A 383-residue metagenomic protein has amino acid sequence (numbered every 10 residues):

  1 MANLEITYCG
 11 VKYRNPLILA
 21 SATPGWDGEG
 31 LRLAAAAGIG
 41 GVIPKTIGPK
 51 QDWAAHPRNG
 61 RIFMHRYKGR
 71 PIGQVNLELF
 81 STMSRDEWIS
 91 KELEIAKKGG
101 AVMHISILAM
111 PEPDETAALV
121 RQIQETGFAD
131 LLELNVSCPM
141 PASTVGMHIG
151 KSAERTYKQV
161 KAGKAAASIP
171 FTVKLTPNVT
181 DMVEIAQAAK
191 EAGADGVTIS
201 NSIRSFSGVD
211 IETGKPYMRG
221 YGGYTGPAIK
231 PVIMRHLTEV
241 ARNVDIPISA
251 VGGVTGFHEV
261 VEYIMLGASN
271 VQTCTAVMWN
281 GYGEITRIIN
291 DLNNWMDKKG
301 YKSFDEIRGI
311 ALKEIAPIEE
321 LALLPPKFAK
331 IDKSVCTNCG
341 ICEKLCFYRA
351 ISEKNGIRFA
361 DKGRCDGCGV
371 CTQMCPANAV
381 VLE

Functional and structural regions predicted by a protein language model:
A2-T7, D27-A101: Glycine-rich, positively charged N-terminal anion/phosphate-binding segment
A22-P24, S106-M110, L175-D181, I246-H258: Glycine-rich beta-to-alpha transition loops that act as phosphate-gripper elements at the mouths of alpha/beta enzyme
E29-L33, E115-Q122, V179-A192, R242-N243 (+1 more regions): Catalytic cores of alpha/beta
P44-P49, N135-M140, G196-F206, G253-V254 (+1 more regions): Glycine-rich phosphate-binding active-site loops on the catalytic face of alpha/beta enzymes
D52-R70, G208-G222, A276-Y301: C-terminal helical cap(s) of enzyme catalytic domains, especially alpha/beta-barrels
Y67-G150: Active-site beta->alpha loop and helix N-cap motifs at the rims of alpha/beta catalytic domains
G73-Q74, P139-E154, I185-R242, I246 (+1 more regions): Glycine/Thr-rich beta-alpha phosphate-binding loop at enzyme active sites
I341-F359, V370-E383: Iron-sulfur cluster-binding cysteine motifs and their immediate structural context in ferredoxin-like electron-transfer
